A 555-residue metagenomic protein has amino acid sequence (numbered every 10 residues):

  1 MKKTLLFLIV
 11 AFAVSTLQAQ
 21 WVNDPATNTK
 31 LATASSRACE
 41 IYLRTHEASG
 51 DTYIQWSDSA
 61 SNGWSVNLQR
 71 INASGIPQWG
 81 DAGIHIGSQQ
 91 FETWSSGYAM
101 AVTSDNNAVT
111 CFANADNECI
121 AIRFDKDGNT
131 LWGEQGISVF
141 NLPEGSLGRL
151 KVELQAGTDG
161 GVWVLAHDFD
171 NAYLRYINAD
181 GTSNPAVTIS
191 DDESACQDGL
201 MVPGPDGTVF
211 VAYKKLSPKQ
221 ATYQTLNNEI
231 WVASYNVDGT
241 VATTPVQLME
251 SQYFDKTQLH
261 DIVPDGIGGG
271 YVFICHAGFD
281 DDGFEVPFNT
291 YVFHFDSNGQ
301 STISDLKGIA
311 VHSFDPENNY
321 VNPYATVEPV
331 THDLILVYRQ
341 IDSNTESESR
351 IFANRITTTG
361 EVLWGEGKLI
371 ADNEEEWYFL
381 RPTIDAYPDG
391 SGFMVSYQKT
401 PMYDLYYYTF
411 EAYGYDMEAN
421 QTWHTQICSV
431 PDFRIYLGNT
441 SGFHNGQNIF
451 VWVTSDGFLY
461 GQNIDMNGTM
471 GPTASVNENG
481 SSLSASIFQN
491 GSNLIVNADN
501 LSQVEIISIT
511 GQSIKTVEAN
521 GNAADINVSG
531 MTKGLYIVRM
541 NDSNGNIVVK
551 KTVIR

Functional and structural regions predicted by a protein language model:
M1, L6-F7, S59, A233 (+9 more regions): Short amphipathic alpha-helical "recognition" segments used for binding
M1-V22: Bacterial Sec-dependent N-terminal signal peptides
L8, V22, S183, A242 (+3 more regions): A short, polar/charged loop/turn motif at coil->beta-strand junctions and beta-hairpin connectors
V10-A11, N72, N178, S190 (+6 more regions): Residues marking helix boundaries in flexible regions
T16, N477-R555: C-terminal outer-membrane/trafficking sorting elements
Q20-P472: Extracellular, repeat-based ectodomains that mediate carbohydrate processing or recognition
